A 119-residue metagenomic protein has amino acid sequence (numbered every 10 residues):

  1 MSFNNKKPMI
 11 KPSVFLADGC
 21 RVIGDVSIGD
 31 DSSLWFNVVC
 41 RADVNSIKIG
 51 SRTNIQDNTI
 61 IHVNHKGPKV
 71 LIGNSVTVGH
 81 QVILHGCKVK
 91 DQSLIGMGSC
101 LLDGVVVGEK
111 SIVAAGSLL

Functional and structural regions predicted by a protein language model:
M1-V14: Extreme N-terminal tail/first-helix region
P12, A17-D18, I23-G24, G29-D30 (+14 more regions): Left-handed beta-helix
S46: Phosphate/pyrophosphate-binding betaalpha-module
